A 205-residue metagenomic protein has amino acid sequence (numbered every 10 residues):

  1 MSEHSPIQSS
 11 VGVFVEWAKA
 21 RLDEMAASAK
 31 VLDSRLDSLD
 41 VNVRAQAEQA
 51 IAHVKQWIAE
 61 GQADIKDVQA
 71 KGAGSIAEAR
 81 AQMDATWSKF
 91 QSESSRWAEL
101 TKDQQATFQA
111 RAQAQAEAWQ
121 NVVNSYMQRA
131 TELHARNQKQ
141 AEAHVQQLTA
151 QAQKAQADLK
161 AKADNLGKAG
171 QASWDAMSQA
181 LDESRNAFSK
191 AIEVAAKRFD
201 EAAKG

Functional and structural regions predicted by a protein language model:
E3-A203: Amphipathic alpha-helical membrane/lipid-surface binding segments
